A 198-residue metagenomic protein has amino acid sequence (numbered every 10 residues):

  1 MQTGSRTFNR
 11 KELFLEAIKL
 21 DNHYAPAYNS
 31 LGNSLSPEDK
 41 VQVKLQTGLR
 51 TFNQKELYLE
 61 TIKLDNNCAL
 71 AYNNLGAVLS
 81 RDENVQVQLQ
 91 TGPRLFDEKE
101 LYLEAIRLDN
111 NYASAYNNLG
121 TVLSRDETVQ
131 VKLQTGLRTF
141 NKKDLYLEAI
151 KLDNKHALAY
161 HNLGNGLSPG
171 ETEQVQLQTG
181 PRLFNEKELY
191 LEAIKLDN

Functional and structural regions predicted by a protein language model:
M1-N9, L35-N53, S80-D97, L123-K142 (+1 more regions): Short coil/turn connectors between adjacent alpha-helices in alpha-solenoid helical repeat scaffolds
A17, E60-T61, A105, E148-A149 (+1 more regions): Canonical positions in the second alpha-helix
N22, N66, N110, N154 (+1 more regions): Short coil turns that delineate tetratricopeptide repeat
P26-S36, L70-S80, S114-S124, L158-S168: Conserved alpha-helical positions within TPR/SEL1-like repeat arrays
